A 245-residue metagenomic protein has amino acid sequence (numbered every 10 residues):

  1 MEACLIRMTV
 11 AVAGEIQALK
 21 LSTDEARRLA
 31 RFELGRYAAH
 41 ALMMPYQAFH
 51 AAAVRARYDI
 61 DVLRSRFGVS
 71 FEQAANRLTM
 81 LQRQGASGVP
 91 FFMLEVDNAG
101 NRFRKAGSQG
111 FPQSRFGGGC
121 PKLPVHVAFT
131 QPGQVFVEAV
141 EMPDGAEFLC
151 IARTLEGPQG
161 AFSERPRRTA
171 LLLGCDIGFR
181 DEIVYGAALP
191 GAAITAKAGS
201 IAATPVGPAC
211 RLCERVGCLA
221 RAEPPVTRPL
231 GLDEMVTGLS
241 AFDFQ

Functional and structural regions predicted by a protein language model:
M1-Q245: Conserved binding/catalytic microenvironments
